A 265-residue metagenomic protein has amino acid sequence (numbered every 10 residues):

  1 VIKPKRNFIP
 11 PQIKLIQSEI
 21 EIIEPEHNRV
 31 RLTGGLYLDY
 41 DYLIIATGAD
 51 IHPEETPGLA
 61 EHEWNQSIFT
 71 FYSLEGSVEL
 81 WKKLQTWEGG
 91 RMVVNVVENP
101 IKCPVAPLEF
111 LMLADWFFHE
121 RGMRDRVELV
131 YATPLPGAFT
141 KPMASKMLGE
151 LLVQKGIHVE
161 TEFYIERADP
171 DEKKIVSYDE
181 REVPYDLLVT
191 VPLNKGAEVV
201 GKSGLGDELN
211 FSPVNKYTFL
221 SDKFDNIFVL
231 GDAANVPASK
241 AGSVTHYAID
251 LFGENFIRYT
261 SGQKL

Functional and structural regions predicted by a protein language model:
V1-K3, G58, K141: Conserved N-terminal glycine-rich FAD pyrophosphate-binding loop of Rossmann-like flavoproteins
I13-E109, L113-G122, V189: FAD-binding core/adjacent interface of flavoenzyme oxidoreductases
I13-I23, H27-V30, L38, H119-F211 (+1 more regions): A Rossmann-like FAD-binding core segment of flavoenzymes
G34, T47-G48, D179, P192-L193 (+1 more regions): Glycine-rich, N-terminal phosphate-binding loop of Rossmann-like dinucleotide-binding domains
E55, E61-E88, E182-D250, I257: FAD-site-proximal beta/loop scaffold in flavoenzymes
R91, R126-E128, N226: Residues at the starts of beta-strands that form the adenosine-phosphate
K102, V236-P237, Q263: Short, solvent-exposed loop/turn segments at secondary-structure junctions
L251, N255-L265: Active-site-proximal substrate-binding core of FAD-dependent oxidoreductases
